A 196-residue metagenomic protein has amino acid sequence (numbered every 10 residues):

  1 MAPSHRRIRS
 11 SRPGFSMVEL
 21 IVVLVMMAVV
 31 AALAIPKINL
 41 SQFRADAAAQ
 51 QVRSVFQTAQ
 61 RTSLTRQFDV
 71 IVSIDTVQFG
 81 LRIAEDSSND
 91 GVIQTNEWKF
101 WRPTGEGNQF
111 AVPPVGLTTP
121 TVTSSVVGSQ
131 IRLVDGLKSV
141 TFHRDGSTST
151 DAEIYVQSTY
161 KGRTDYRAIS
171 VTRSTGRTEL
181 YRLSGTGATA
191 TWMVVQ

Functional and structural regions predicted by a protein language model:
A2-Q50, Q57, R61, D69 (+1 more regions): N-terminal helix-rich module
